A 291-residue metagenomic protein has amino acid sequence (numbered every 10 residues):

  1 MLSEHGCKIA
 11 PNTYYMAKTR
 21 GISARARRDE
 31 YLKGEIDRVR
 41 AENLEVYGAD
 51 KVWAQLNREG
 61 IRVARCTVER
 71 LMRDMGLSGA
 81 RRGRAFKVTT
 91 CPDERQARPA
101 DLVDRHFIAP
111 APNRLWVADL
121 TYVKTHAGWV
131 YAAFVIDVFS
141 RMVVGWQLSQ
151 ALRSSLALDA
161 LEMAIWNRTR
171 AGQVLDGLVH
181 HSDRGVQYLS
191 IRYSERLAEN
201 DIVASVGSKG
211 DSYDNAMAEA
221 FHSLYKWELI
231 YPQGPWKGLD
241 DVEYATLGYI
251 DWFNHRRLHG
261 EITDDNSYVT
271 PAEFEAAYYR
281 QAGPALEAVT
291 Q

Functional and structural regions predicted by a protein language model:
M1-Y15: Structured, non-catalytic alpha/beta "coupling" segments that mediate domain-domain communication and provide generic
P11-A111, V269-A282: Basic, flexible linker segments flanking DNA-binding modules in nucleic acid-interacting mobile-element proteins
Y14, I36, V52, V68 (+14 more regions): Mobile genetic element proteins and their domesticated derivatives, centered on retroelements and DNA transposons
R81-K87, L148, V179-R184, A198-M217 (+1 more regions): RNase H-like polynucleotidyl transferase catalytic core
R95, G128, Q147-G172, L189: Active-site beta-loop-alpha junctions of metal-dependent nucleic acid enzymes, especially the RNase H-like/DDE
L120-A151, E162: Short conserved beta-strand segments at catalytic cores or DNA/RNA-binding microdomains of nucleic-acid binding
G172-L189, S208-G210, T263-T270: Acidic/histidine-rich, metal-coordinating catalytic segments
I191, A198-I202, K226-Q291: C-terminal domain-tail junction helix/linker
